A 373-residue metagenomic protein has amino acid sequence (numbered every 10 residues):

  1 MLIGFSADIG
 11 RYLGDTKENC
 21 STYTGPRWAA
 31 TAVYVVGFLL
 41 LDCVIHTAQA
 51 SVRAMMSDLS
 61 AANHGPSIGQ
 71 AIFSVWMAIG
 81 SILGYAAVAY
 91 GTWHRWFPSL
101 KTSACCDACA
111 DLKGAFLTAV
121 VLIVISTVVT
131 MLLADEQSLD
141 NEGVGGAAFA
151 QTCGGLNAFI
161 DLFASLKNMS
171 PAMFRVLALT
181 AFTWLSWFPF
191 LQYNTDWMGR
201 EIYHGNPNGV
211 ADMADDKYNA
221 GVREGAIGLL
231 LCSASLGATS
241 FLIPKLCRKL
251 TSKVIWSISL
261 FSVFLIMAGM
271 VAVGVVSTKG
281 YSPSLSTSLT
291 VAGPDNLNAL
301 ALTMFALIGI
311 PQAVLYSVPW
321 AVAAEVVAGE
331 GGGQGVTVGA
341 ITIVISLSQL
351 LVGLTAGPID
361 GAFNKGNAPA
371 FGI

Functional and structural regions predicted by a protein language model:
M1-R27, F261-P294: C-terminal ends and interior cores of transmembrane alpha-helices in multi-pass membrane transporters/permeases
T24-R27, T31-V36, T47-A48, V52-R53 (+2 more regions): Intracellular loop-helix junctions on the cytosolic face of multi-pass helical membrane proteins
I45-A61, V314-E330: Intracellular juxtamembrane helix-capping segments at the cytosolic ends of symmetry-related transmembrane helices
G65-A71, D111, I202-S233, A299-L300 (+2 more regions): Loop-to-transmembrane helix entry
T92, A238-V254, D360: Helix-to-loop junctions at the C-terminal end of transmembrane segments in multipass secondary transporters
R175-L179, T183-D212: Helix-loop boundary and gating motifs at the non-cytosolic
G225-R248, L265-M267: Transmembrane alpha-helices of Major Facilitator/SLC transporters
G331-G361: A late C-terminal transmembrane helix in Major Facilitator Superfamily
